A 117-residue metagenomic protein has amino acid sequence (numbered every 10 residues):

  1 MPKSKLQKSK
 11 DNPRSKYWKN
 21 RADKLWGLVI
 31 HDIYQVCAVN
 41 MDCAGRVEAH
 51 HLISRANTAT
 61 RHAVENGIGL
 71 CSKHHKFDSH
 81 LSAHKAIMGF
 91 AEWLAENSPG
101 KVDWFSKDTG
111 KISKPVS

Functional and structural regions predicted by a protein language model:
M1-V36, M41-A44, W104-S117: A boundary/linker detector
Q35-A38, T58-D78: Short beta-strand-alpha-helix junction that forms the catalytic/metal-binding core of metal-dependent nuclease domains
A38, A49-L52: Histidine-centered catalytic micro-motifs used for acid/base chemistry in nuclease and nucleotide-processing active
C43-G45, G67-A95, P99: Short Cys/His-centered divalent metal-binding micro-motifs
S54, K76-D78, K111: Short histidine/acidic/glycine/proline-rich micro-motifs that form metal- and phosphate-coordinating active-site loops
R55-G69, E92-K107: Short microdomains enriched in Cys/His and/or Lys/Arg
